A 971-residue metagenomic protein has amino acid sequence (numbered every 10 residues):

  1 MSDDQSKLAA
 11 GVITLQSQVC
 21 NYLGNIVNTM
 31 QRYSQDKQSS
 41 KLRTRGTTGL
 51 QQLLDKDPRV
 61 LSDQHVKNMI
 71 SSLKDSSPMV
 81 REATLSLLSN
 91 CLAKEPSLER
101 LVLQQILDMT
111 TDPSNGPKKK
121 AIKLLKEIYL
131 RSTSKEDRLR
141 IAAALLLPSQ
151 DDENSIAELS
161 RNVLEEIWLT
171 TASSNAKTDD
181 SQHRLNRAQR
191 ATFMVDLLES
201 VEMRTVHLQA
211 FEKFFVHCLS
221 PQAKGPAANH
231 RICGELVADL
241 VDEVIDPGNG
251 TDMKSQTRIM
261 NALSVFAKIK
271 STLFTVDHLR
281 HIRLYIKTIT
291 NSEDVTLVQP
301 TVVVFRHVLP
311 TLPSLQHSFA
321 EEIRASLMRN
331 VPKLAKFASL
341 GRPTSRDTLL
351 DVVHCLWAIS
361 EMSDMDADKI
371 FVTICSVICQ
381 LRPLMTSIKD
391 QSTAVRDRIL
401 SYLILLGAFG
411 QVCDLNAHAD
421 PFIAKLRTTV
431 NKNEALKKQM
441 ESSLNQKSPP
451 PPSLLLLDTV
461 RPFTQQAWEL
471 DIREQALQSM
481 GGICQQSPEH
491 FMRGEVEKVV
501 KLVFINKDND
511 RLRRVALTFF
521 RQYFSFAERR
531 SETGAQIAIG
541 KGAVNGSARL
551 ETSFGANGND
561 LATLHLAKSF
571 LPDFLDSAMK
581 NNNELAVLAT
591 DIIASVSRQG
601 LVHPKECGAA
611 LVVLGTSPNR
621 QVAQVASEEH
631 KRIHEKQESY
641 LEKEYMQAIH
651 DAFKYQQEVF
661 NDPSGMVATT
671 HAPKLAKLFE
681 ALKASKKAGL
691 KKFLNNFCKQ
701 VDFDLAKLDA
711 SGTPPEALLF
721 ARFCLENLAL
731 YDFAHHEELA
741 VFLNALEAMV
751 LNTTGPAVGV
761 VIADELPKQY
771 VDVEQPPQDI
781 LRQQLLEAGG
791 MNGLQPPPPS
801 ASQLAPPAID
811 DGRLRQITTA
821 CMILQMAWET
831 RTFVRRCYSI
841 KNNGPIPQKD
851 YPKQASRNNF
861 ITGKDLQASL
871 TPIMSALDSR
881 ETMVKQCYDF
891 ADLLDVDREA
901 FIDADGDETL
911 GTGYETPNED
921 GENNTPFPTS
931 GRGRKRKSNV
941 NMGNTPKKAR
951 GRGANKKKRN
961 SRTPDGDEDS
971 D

Functional and structural regions predicted by a protein language model:
M1-Q105, P113, P117-K120, L124-S134 (+12 more regions): Alpha-solenoid helical repeat scaffolds
D3, D180-Q182, T192-F193, A424-A435 (+4 more regions): Intrinsically disordered, low-complexity, charged terminal tails and linkers of eukaryotic nucleolar
Y33, L53-D57, L87-E95, E127-S132 (+43 more regions): Residue-level signature of the C-terminal ends
L146-W168, A172-N186, R190, L614-N661 (+2 more regions): Eukaryotic acidic, Ser/Thr-rich intrinsically disordered low-complexity regions
V163-H281, F653-K768: Extended alpha-helical scaffolding regions
L240-K254, I282, V331-T348, C379-D397 (+6 more regions): Acidic, Ser/Thr- and Gly/Pro-rich intrinsically disordered linkers and low-complexity segments that flank or connect
V308, K507-V602, E606-L641, Q647-N858: Eukaryotic scaffolding regions of large macromolecular assemblies
R342-L349, S387-V395, I399, L415-N416 (+3 more regions): Extended, C-terminal alpha-helical/coiled-coil scaffolding tails that mediate protein-protein interactions and assembly
